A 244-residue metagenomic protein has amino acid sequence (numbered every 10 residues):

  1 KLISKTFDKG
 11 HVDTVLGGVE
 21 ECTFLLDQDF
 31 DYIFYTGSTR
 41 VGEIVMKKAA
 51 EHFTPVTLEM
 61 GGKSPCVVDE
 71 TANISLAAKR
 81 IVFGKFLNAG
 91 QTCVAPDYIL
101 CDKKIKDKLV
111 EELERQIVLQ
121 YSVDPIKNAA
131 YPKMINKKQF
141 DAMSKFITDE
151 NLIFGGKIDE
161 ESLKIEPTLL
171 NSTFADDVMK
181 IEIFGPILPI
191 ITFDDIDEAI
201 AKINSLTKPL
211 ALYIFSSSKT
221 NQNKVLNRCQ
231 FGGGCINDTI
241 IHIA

Functional and structural regions predicted by a protein language model:
K1-E20: PLP-dependent aminotransferase-like
V15-G17, T36, F215: Structural motif
G18-E21, G62, D194-I196: Short helix-initiation/N-cap motifs at beta->coil->alpha
C22-T23, G42-E43, Q222: Short, well-ordered alpha-helical microsegments
L26-D27, M60-G61, T92-V94, K127-N128 (+2 more regions): Short glycine-enriched loop/turn motifs at secondary-structure junctions
D31-Y32, A211: Short SAM/SAH-binding signature in class I
Y32, S38-F174, D197, I236: ALDH superfamily catalytic-core signature
V67, K164-A244: Conserved C-terminal structural/oligomerization subdomain of aldehyde/semialdehyde dehydrogenase
